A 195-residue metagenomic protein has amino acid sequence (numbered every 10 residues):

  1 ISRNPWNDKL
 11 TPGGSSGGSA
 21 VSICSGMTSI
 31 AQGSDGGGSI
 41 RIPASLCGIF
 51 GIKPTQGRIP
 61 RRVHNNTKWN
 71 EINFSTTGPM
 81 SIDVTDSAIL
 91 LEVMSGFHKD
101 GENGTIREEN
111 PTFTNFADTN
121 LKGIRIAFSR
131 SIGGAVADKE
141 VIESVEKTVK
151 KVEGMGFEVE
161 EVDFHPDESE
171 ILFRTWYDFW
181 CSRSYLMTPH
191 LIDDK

Functional and structural regions predicted by a protein language model:
I1-M94: Short glycine/serine-rich loop segments
V93-K195: Amidase signature
